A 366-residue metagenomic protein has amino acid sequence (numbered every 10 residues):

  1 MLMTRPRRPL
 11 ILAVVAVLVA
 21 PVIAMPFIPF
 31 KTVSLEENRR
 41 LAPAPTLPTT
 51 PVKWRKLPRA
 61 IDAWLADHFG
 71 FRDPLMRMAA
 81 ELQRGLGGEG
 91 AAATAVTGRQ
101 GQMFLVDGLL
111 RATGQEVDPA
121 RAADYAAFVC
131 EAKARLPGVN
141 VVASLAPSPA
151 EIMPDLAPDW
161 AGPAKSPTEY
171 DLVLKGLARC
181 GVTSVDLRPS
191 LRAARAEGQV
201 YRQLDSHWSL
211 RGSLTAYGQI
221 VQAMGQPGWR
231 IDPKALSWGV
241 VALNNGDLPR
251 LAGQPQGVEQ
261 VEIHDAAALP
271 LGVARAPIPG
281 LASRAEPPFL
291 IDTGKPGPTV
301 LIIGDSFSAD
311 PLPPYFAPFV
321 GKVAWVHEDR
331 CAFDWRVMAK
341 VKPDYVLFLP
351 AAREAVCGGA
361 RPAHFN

Functional and structural regions predicted by a protein language model:
M1-N366: Extracellular glycan-modifying ectodomains
